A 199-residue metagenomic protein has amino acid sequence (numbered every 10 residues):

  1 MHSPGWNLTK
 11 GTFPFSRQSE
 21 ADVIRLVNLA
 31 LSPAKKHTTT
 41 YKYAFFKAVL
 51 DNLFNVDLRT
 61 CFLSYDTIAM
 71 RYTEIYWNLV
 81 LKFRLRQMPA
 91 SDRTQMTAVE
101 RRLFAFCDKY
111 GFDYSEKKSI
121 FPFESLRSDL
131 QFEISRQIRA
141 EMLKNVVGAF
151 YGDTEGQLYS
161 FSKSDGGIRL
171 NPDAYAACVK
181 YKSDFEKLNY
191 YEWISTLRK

Functional and structural regions predicted by a protein language model:
H2-K199: Mixed-charge, low-complexity interaction segments
